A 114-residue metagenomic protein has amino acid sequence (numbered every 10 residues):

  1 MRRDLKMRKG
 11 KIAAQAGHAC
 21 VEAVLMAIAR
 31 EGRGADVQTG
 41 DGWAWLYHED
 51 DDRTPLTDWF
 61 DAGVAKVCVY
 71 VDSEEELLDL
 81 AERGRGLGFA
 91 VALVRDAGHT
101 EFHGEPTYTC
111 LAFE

Functional and structural regions predicted by a protein language model:
M1-E114: Positively charged, small/polar-rich N-terminal and surface patches that mediate targeting and assembly and bind
